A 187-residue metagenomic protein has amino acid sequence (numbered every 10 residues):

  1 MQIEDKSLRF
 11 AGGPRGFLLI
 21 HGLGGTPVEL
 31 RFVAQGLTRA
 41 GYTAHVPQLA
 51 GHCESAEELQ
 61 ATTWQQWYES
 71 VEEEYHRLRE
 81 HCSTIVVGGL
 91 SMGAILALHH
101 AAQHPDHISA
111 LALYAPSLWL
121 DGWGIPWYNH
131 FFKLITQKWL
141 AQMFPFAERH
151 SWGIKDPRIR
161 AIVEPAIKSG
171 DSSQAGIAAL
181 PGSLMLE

Functional and structural regions predicted by a protein language model:
M1-R15: Short beta-strand-to-loop junctions in surface cap/lid or active-site-entrance loops
L18-G24: The conserved beta1-alpha1 loop
G24-A34: The serine-hydrolase catalytic nucleophile loop
A34-A56: Conserved alpha/beta-hydrolase
S55-V86: Catalytic nucleophile-loop/oxyanion-hole region of alpha/beta-hydrolase and closely related hydrolase-like folds
G89-G93, A97: Gly/Ala-rich beta-loop-alpha elbow adjacent to hydrolase catalytic centers
P116-E187: The alpha/beta-hydrolase serine catalytic core
